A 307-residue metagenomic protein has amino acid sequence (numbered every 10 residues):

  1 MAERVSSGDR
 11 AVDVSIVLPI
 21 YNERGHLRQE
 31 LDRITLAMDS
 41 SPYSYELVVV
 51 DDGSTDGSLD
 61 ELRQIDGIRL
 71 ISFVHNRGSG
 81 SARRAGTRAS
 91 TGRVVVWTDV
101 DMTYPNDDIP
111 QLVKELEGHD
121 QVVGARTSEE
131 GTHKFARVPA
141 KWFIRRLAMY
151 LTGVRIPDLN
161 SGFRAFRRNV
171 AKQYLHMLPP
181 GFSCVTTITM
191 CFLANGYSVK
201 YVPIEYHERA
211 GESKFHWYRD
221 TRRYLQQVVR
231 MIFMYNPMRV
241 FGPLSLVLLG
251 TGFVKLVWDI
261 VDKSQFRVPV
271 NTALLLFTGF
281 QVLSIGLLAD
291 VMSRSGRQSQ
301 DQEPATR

Functional and structural regions predicted by a protein language model:
M1-V12, S183-R307: Hydrophobic helical membrane-anchoring modules
S15, S44-E46, R69, D120: Structural signature of beta-strand start/N-cap positions in the alpha/beta core of ABC transporter nucleotide-binding
E23-L27, S54, P105: Donor nucleotide-sugar binding loop of glycosyltransferases
E23-M38: Short, well-formed alpha-helical segments that are part of the catalytic scaffolds of diverse glycosyltransferases
T35, Y43-G53, I71-F73: Short beta-strand/loop segment that forms part of the nucleotide-sugar
D51-L59, M102: A conserved acidic beta->alpha catalytic loop
I71-A89, V94, N106-F182, T186 (+1 more regions): Acceptor/aglycone-binding surface of glycosyltransferases and processive sugar-polymer synthases
